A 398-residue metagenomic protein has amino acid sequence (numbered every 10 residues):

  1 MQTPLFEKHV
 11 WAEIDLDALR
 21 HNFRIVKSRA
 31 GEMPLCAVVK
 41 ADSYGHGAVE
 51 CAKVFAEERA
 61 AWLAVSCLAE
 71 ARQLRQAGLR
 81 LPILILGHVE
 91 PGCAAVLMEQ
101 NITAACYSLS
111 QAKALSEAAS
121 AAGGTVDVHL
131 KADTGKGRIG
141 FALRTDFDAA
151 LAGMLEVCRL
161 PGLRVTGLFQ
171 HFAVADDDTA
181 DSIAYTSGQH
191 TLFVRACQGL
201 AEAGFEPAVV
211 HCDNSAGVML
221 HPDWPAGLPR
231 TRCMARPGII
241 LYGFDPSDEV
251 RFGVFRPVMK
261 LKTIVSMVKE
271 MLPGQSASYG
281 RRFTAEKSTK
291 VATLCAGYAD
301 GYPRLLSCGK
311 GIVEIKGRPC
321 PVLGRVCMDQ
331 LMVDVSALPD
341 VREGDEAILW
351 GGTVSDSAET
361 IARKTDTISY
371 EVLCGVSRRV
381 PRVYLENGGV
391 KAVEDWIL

Functional and structural regions predicted by a protein language model:
Q2-R24, A69-E70, V89, V96 (+3 more regions): Active-site anion/phosphate-binding pocket segments in diverse small-molecule metabolic enzymes
T3-F6, V10-E13, A18-H21, G31-V209: Active-site-proximal beta-alpha core segment in soluble small-molecule metabolic enzymes
